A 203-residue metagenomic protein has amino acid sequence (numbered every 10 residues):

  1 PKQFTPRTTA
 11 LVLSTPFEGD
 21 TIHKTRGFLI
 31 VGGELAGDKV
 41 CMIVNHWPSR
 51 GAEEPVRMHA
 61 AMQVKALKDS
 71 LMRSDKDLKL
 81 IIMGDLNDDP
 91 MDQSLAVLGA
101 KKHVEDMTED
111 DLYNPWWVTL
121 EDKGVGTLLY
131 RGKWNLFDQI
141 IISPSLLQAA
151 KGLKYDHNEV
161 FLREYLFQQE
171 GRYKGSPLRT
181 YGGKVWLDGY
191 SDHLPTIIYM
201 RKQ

Functional and structural regions predicted by a protein language model:
P1, T8-L11, I43, E54-P55 (+2 more regions): Short, solvent-exposed loop/turn and secondary-structure capping segments
P1-K2, G33, I43-P48, M83-N87 (+2 more regions): Active-site-proximal beta-strand/loop segments in catalytic clefts of secreted hydrolases
P1-K39, W47-P48: Structured beta-strand-rich core segments of catalytic domains in phosphoester-bond hydrolases
Q3-T5, D38, W47-G51, L86-P90 (+2 more regions): Solvent-exposed loop/turn segments at secondary-structure junctions within structured extracellular/periplasmic domains
F17-G19, W47-R57, I82-M83, V125-Y130 (+1 more regions): Second-shell loop/turn segments in exported
H23, D69-L78, D88-Q203: Metal-dependent phosphoester-hydrolase catalytic domains
D38, I43-N45, A52, M58 (+1 more regions): A shared catalytic/ligand-binding motif for oxyanion handling
E54-K76: A long, amphipathic alpha-helix that forms part of the scaffold/cap immediately adjacent to metal-dependent active
